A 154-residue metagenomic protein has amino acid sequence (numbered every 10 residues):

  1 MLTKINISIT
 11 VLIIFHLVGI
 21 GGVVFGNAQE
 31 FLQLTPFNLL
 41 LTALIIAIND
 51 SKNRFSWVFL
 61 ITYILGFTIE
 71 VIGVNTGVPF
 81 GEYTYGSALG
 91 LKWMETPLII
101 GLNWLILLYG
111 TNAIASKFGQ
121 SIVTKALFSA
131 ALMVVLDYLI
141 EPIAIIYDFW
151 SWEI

Functional and structural regions predicted by a protein language model:
M1-I154: Aromatic-rich, lipid-facing transmembrane alpha helices and their immediate juxtamembrane interface loops in integral
